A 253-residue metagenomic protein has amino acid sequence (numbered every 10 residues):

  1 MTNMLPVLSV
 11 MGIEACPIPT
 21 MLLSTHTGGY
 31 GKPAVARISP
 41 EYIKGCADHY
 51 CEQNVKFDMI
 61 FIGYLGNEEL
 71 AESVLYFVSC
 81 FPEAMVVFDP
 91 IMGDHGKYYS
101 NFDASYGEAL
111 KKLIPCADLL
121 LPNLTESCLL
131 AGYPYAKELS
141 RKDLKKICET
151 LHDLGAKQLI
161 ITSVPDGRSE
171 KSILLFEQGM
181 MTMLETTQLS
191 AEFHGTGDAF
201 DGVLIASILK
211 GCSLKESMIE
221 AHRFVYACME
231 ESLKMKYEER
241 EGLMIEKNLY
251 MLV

Functional and structural regions predicted by a protein language model:
M1-S100, E246-L252: Conserved N-terminal subdomain of the carbohydrate kinase-like
M11, Y50-Q53, F81-A84, C116 (+6 more regions): Change "in soluble alpha/beta enzymes" to "in soluble alpha/beta proteins
M21-L23, G66, M92-D94, E126 (+3 more regions): Glycine-rich beta-alpha junction loops
M59-I62, V87-H95, L121-L130, I161 (+1 more regions): Short beta-strands and strand-loop turn motifs
N101-M181, A191: Conserved phosphate/ATP/ADP-binding segment of small-molecule kinases
L129, A191-L214, M218: Short, small-residue alpha-helix embedded
K215-V253: Charged C-terminal helix
